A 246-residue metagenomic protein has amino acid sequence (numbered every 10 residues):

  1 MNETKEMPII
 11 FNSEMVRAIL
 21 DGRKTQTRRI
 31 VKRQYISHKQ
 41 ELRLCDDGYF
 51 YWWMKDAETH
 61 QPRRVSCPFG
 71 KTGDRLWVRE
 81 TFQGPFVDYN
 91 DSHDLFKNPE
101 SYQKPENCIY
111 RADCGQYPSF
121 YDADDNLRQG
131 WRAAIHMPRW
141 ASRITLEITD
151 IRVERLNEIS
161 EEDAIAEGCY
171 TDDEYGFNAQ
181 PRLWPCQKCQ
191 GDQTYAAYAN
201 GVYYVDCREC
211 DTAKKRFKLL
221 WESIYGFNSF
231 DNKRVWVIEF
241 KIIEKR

Functional and structural regions predicted by a protein language model:
M1-R246: Secondary-structure transition motif
